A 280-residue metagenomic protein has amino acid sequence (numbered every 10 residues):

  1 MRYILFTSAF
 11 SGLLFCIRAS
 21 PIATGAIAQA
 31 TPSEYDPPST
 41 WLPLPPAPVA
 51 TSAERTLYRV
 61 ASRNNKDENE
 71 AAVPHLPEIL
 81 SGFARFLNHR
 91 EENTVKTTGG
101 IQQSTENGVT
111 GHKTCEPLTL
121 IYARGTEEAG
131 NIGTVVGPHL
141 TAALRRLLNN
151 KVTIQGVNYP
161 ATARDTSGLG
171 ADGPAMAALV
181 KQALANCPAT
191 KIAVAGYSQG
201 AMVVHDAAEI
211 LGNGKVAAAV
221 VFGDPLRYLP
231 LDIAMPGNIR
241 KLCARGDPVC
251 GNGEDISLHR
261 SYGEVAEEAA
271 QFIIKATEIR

Functional and structural regions predicted by a protein language model:
M1-P32, R280: Fungal secretory targeting signals
I22-T98: N-terminal, immediately post-signal peptide pro-regions of secreted/luminal proteins
R63-A189, A244-A266, F272-R280: Active-site catalytic motif of lipid deacylating hydrolases and related acyltransferases
V152-I154, I192-V194, K215-V216, I239: A residue-level marker of the well-folded mature domains of exported/periplasmic proteins
V194-G200, V204: Gly/Ala-rich beta-loop-alpha elbow adjacent to hydrolase catalytic centers
G214-D224: A conserved short beta-strand
